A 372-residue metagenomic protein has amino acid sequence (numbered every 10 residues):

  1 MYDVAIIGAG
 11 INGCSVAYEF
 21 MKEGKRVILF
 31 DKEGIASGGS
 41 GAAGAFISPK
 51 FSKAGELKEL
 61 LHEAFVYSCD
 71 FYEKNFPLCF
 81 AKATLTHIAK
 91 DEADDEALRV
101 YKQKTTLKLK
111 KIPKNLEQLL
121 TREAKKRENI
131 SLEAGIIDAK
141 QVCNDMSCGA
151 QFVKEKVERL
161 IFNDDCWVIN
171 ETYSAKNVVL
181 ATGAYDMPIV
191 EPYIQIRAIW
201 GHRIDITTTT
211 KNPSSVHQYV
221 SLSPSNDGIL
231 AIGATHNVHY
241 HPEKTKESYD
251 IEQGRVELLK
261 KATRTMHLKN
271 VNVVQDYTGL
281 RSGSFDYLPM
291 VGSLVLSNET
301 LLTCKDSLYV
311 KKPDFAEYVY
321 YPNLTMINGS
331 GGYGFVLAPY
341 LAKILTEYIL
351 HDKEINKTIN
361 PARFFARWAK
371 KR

Functional and structural regions predicted by a protein language model:
Y2, N170-N177: Core beta-strand elements of the Rossmann-like FAD/NAD(P) dinucleotide-binding domain in flavoenzyme oxidoreductases
Y2-I28: N-terminal Rossmann-like FAD-binding beta1-loop-alpha1 element of flavoenzymes
K22-G41: Glycine-rich FAD pyrophosphate-binding loop
A45-E128: Dinucleotide-binding Rossmann-like beta1-alpha1 core, especially the glycine-rich loop that anchors the ADP
G55-Y67, E92-A93, E128-D145, Y249-Q253 (+1 more regions): Short beta-strand to alpha-helix junction loop
V153-W167: A conserved short coil-to-beta-strand element within the FAD-binding core of flavoproteins
A175-H217, E247-G254, L268-N270: Central helical "cap/lid" subdomain
V271-R372: C-terminal catalytic lobe of FAD-dependent flavoproteins
